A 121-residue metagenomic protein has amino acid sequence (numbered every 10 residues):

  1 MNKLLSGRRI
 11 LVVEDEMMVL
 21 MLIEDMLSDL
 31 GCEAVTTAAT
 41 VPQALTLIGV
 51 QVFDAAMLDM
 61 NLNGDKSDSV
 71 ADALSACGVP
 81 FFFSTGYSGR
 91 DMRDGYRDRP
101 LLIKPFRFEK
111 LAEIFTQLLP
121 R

Functional and structural regions predicted by a protein language model:
M1-R9, P42, R93, R107-R121: Non-catalytic signal-transmission and effector/linker regions of two-component phosphorelay proteins
E14: Conserved acidic carboxylate
M17-T36: Two-component/phosphorelay signaling modules centered on CheY-like receiver
T37-A55: Acidic, metal-coordinating helix/loop segments flanking the phosphotransfer/catalytic sites of two-component signaling
T40, G64-S69: Acidic catalytic/metal-coordinating carboxylates
D59: Active-site residues of response regulator receiver
K104: A Lys-centered signature of the CheY-like receiver
